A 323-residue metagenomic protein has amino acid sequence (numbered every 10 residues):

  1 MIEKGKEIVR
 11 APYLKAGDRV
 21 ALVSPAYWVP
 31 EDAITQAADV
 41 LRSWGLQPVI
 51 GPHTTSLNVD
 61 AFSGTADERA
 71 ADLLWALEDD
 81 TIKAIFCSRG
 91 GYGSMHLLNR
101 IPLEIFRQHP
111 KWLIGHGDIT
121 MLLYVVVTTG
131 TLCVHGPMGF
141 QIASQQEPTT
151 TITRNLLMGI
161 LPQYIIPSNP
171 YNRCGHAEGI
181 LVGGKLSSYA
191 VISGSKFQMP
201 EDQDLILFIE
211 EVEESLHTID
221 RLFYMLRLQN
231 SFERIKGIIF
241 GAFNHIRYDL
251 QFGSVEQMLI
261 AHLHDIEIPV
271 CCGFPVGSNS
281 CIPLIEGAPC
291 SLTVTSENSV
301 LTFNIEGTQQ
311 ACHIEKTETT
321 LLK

Functional and structural regions predicted by a protein language model:
M1-T81: ATP/NTP phosphate-donor binding region
V49-P52, G115, I235-A242: Short internal beta-strands
S63-N172, H176-I180: Active-site histidine-anchored catalytic micro-motif
T65-R69, R221-L226, F252-L259: Charged helix-capping and loop-helix junction motifs
T150-R227: ATP/pyrophosphate-binding catalytic subdomain of soluble kinases
I246-K323: ATP/nucleoside-binding phosphotransfer catalytic cores, i.e., glycine-rich phosphate-binding loops
